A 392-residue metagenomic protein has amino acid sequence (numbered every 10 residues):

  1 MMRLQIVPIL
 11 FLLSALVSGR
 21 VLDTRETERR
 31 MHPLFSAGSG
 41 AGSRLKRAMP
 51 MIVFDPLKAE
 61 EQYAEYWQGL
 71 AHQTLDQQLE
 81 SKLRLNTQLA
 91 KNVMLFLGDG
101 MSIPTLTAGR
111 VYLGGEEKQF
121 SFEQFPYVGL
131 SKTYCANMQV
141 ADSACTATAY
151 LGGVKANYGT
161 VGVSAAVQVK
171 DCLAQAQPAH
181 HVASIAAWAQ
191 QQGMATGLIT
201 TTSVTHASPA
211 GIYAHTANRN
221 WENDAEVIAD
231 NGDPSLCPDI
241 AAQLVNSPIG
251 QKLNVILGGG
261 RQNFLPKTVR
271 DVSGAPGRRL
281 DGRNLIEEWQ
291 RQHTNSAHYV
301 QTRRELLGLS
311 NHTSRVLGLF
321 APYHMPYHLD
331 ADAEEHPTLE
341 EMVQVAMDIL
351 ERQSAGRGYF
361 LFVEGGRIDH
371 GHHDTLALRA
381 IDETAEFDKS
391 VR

Functional and structural regions predicted by a protein language model:
R3-R20: Cleavable N-terminal signal peptides of Sec/SRP-targeted secreted and luminal proteins
V17-S314, P322-Y323, A385-D388: N-terminal catalytic scaffold of extracellular/periplasmic and nuclease hydrolases that process anionic headgroups
A207-A214, Y323-A333, R357-G358, F362-S390: Active-site His/acidic residue clusters
V272, P276, A331-E340: Short, polar loop/linker segments at the starts of domains and inter-domain junctions
A297-Q301, S354-F360: Flexible, glycine/charged-enriched surface loops at secondary-structure junctions
E335-G356: Long hydrophobic segments that form regular secondary structure
M342-A346, F387-R392: Short, well-ordered amphipathic alpha-helical segments that serve as non-catalytic structural scaffolds within diverse
